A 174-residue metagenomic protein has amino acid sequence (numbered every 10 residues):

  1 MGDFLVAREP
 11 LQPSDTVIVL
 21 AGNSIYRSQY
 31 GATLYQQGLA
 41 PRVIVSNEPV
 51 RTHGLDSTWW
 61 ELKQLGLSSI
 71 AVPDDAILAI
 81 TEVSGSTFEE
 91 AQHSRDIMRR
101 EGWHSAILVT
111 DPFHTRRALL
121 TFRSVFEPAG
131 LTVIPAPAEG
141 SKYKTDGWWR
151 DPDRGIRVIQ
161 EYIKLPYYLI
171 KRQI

Functional and structural regions predicted by a protein language model:
G2-R150: A structural signal for short, hydrophobic/glycine-enriched beta-strand patches
D151-I174: A transmembrane-helix-recognition feature enriched in membrane-embedded lipid enzymes and envelope glyco-/phospholipid
